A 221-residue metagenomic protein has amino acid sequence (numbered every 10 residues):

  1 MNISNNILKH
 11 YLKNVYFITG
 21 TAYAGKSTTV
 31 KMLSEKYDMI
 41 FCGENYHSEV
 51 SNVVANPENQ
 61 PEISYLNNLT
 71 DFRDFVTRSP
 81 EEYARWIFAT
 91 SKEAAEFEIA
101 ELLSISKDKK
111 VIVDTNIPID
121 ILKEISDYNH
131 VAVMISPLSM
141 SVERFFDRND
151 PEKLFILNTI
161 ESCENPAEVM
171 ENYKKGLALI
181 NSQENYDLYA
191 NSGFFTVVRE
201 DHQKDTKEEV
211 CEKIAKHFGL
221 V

Functional and structural regions predicted by a protein language model:
M1-H10: Pre-Walker A adenine-sensing motif
I18: Hydrophobic anchor at the beta1->P-loop junction of P-loop NTPases
T21: P-loop (Walker A) phosphate-binding loop of NTP-binding proteins
G25: Conserved glycine(s) of the Walker
Y37-A55: Short beta-strand-centered segment that lines the nucleotide-binding/catalytic pocket of NTP-utilizing
V50-K110, I117: ATP-dependent small-molecule kinase phosphotransfer cores that center on conserved nucleotide phosphate-binding segments
S126-C163: Conserved phosphate-donor/acceptor-positioning beta-strand/loop module used by diverse small-molecule
L177-V221: NTP-dependent small-molecule kinase module
